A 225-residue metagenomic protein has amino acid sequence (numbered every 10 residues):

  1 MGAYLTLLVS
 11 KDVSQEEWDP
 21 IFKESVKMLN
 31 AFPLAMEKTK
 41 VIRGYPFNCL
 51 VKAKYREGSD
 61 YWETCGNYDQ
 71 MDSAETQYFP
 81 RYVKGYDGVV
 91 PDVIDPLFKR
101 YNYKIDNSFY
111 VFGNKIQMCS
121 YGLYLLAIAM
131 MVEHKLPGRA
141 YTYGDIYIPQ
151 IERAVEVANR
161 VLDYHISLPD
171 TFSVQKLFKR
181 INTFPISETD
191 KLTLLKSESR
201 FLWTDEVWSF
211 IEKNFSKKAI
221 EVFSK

Functional and structural regions predicted by a protein language model:
M1-K225: Acidic (Asp/Glu-rich) sequence patches and key acidic residues that form negatively charged surfaces used
